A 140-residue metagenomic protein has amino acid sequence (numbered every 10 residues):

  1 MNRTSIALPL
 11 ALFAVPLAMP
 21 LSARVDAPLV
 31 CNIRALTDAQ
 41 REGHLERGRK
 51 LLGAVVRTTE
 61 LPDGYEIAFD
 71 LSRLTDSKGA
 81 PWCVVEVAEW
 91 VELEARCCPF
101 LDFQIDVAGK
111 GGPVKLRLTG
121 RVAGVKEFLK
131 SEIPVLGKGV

Functional and structural regions predicted by a protein language model:
N2-E89, A95-C97, Q104-V140: Secretory/periplasmic and organellar redox-cofactor proteins
